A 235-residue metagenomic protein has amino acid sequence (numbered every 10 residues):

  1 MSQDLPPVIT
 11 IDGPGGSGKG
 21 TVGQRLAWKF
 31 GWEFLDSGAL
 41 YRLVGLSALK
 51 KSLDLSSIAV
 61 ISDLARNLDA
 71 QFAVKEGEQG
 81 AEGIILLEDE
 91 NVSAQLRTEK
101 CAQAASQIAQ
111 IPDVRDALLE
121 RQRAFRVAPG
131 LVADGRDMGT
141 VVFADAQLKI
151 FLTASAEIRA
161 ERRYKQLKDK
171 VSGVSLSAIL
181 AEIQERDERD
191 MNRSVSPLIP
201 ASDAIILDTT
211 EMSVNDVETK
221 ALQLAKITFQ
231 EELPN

Functional and structural regions predicted by a protein language model:
I11: Hydrophobic anchor at the beta1->P-loop junction of P-loop NTPases
G16-S17: ATP-binding Walker
G20: Walker A/P-loop
W28-R97: N-terminal phosphate/diphosphate-binding loop that engages ATP/GTP or pyrophosphate donors across diverse enzyme folds
G38, D89, L118, V132 (+1 more regions): Residue-level signal for inorganic ion chemistry
S93-K170: ATP-dependent NMP and nucleoside kinases share a basic, alpha-helical "lid"
Q122-A128, R136-V141, D145, K170-K220: Small-molecule kinase domains that catalyze NTP-dependent phosphoryl transfer to phosphate-bearing small molecules
